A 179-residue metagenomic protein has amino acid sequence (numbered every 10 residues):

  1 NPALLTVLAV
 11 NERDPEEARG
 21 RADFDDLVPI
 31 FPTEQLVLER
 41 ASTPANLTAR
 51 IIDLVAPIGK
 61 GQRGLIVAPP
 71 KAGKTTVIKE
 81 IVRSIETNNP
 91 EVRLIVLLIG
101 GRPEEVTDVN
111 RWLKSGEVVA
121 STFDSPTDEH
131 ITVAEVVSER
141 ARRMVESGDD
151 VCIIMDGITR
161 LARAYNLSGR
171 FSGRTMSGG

Functional and structural regions predicted by a protein language model:
N1, G59-G64, A68, G73 (+4 more regions): Glycine-centered flexibility sites
P2-G20: OB-fold/S1-family single-stranded nucleic acid-binding modules
T6-L8, L98, I154: Soluble periplasmic/extracytoplasmic beta-strand elements of cell-envelope proteins
V10-E16, P32, K60-R63, E86-P90 (+4 more regions): Non-catalytic alpha-helical coupling and interface elements of nucleotide-dependent molecular machines and regulators
E12-R13, G101-E104, I158-R160: Short, internal active-site loops enriched in acidic
D26-A134: Phosphate-binding glycine-rich loops and their immediate beta-loop-alpha structural context
V106, W112-F123, T127-S138, R142-G179: Conserved P-loop NTPase nucleotide-binding/switch module
